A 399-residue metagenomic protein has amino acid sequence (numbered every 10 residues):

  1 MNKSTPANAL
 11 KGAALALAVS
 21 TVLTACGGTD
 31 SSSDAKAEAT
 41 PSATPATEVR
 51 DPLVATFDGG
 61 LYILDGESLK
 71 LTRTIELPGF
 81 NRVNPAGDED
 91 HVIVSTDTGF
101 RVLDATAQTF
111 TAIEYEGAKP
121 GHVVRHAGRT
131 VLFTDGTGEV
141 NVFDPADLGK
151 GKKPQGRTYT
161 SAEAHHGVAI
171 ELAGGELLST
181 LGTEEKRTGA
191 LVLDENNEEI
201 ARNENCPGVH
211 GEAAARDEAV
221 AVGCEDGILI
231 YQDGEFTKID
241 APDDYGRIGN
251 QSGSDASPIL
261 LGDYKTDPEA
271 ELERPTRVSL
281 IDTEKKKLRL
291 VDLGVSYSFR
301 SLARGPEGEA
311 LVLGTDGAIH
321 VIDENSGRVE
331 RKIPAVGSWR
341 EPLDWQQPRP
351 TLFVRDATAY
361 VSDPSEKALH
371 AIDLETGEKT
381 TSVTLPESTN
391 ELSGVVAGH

Functional and structural regions predicted by a protein language model:
V22-A25: C-terminal motif of bacterial Sec signal peptides marking the signal peptidase cleavage site
G27-D30: Bacterial signal peptide processing site
E38-A46, L77-D90, E114-R129, Y159-G174 (+5 more regions): Repeated scaffold domains used in trafficking and secretory/extracellular systems, primarily beta-propellers
E48-F57, L61, N84-R101, V123-V142 (+7 more regions): Short beta-strand elements that form the blades of beta-propeller/WD-repeat-like and other beta-sheet-rich scaffold
E67-E76, T106-Y115, G149-S161, N197-E204 (+4 more regions): A short beta-strand motif characteristic of beta-propeller blades
E184-G305: Acidic, serine/threonine- and glycine-rich low-complexity intrinsically disordered segments that serve as flexible
G294-G337, E341-P364: Loop/turn-rich, solvent-exposed surfaces of beta-rich toroidal or solenoidal domains
S362-H399: Blade-level signature of beta-propeller repeat domains, shared across WD40, Kelch, NHL, RCC1 and BNR/Asp-box propellers
